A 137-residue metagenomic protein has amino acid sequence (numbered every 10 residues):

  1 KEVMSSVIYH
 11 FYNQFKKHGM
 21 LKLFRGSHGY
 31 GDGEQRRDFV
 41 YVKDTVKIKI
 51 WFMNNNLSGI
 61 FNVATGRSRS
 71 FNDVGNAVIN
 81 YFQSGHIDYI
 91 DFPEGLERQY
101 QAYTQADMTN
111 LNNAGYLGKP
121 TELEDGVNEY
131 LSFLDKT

Functional and structural regions predicted by a protein language model:
K1-I8, Y30: Flexible, glycine-rich beta-alpha linker
V7-F11, D107: Activation loop
F15-T137: C-terminal substrate-binding subdomain of Rossmann-fold SDR/epimerase-dehydratase oxidoreductases
